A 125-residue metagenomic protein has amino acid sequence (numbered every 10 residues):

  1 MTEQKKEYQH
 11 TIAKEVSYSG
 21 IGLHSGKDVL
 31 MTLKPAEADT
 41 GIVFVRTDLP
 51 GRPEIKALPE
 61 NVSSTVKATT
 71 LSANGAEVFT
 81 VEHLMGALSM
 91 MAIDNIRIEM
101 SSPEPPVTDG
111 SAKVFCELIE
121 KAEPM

Functional and structural regions predicted by a protein language model:
M1-D94, E99-M125: C-terminal regulatory domains involved in ligand/effector binding and gene-expression control
